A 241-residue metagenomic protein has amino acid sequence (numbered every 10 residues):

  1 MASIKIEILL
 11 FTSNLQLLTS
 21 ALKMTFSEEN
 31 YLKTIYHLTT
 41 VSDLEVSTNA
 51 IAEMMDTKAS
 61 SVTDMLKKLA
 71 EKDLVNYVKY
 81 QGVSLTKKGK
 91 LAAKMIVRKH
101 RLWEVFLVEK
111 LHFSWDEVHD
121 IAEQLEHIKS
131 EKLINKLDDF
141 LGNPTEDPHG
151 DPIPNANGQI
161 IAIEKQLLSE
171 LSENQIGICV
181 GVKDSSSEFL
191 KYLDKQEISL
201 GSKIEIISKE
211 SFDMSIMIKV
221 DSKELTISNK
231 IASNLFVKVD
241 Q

Functional and structural regions predicted by a protein language model:
L17-L18: Compositionally biased, intrinsically disordered low-complexity segments enriched in Pro/Arg/Gln/His
T25-T57: N-terminal helix-turn-helix DNA-binding core of bacterial DNA-binding proteins
L66-K67: Short, hydrophobic-biased segments on the C-terminal half of alpha helices that form "recognition helices"
E71-V78: A short, conserved structural fragment
Q81-H100: Basic, amphipathic "hinge/linker" alpha-helix immediately C-terminal to the N-terminal HTH DNA-binding motif
K94-H112: Short, amphipathic alpha-helical interaction segments positioned at domain boundaries
E126-I231: Mid-protein regulatory/catalytic core that forms ligand/cofactor-binding pockets and protein-protein interaction
